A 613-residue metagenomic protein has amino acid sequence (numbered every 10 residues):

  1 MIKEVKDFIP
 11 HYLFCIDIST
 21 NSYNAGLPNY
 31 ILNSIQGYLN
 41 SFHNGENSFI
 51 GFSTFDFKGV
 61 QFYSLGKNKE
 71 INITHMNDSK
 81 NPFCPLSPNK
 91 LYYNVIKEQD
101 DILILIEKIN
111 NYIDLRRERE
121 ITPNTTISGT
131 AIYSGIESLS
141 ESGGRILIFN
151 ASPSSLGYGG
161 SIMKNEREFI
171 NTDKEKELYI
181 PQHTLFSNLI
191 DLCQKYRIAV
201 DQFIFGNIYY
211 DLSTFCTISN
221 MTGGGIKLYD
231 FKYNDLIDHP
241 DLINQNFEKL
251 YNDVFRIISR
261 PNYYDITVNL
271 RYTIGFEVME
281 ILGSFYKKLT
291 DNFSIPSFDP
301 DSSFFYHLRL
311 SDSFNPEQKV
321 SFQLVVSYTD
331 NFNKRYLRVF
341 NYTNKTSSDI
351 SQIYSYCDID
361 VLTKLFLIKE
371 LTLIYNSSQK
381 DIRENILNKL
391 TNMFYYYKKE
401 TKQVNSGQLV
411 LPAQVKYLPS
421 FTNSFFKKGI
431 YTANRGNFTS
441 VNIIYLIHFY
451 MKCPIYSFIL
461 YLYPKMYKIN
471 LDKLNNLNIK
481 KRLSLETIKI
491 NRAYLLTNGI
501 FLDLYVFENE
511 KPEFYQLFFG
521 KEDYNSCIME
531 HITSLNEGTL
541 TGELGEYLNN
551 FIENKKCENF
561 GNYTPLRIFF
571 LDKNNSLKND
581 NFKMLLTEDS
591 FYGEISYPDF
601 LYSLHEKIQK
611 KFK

Functional and structural regions predicted by a protein language model:
M1, L32, K67-K80, S161-K176 (+2 more regions): Aromatic/acidic cage segments in peptide-binding pockets
M1, N29-Q36, T126-I132, Q182 (+4 more regions): Eukaryotic beta-rich interaction modules
I2, C15-N21, S53-K58, F149-S152 (+9 more regions): Structured beta-strand/turn binding interfaces of compact recognition modules in eukaryotic regulators
I2-V5, G26, Y38-H43, I50-G51 (+11 more regions): Beta-strand elements of modular eukaryotic interaction domains
P10-Y23, L27, N44, D56-I73 (+3 more regions): Exposed acidic/Ser/Thr-rich ligand/metal-binding surfaces
N21-N24, N40, K58-Y63, S154-E166 (+12 more regions): Eukaryotic short linear interaction motifs
I162, I180-N331: Acidic, polar loop-rich interaction surfaces within structured domains
F314-L504, N509-E513, F518, S526-I528 (+2 more regions): Long, acidic serine/threonine- and proline-rich intrinsically disordered regions
